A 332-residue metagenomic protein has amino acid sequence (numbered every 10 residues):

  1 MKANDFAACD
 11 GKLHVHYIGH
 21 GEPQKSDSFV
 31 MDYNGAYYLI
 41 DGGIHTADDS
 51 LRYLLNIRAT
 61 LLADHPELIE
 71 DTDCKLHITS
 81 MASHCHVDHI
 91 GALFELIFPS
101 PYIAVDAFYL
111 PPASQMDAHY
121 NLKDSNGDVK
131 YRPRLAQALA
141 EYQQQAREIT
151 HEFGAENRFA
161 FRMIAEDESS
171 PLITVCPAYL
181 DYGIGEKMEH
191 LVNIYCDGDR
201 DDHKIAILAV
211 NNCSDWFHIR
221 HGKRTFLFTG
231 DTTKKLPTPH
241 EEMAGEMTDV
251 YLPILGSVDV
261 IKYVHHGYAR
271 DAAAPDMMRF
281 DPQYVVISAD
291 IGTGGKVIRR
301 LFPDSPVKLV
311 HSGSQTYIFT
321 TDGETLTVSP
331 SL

Functional and structural regions predicted by a protein language model:
M1-E22, D73-K75, I90-L236, S305-V307 (+1 more regions): Flexible, acidic/histidine-containing loops and adjacent segments that form or flank the divalent-metal
H20-S28, Y33-T72, M81-P99, D181-D281 (+1 more regions): Active-site-proximal loop/helix segments of hydrolase catalytic cores
I44, S114-D117, I291: Short histidine/acidic/glycine/proline-rich micro-motifs that form metal- and phosphate-coordinating active-site loops
T248-Y251, V258-F280, Y284-P330: Internal alpha/beta domain cores that form substrate/cofactor-binding pockets in large enzymes and binding proteins
